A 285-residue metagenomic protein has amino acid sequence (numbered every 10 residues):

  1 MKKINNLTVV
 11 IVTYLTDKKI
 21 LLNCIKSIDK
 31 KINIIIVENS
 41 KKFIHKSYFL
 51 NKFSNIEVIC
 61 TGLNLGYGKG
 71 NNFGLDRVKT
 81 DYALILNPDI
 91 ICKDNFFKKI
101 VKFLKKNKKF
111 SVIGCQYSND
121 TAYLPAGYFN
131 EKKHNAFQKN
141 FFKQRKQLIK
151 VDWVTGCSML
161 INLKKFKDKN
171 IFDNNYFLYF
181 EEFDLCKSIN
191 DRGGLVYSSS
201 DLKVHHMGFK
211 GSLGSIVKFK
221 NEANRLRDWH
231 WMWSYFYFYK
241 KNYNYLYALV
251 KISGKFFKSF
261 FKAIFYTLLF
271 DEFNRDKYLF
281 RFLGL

Functional and structural regions predicted by a protein language model:
N5-I11, I28, N33-I36: Hydrophobic targeting segments
T13-K30: Short, well-formed alpha-helical segments that are part of the catalytic scaffolds of diverse glycosyltransferases
I32-K41, I59-T61: Short beta-strand/loop segment that forms part of the nucleotide-sugar
T61-V78: Glycine-rich, basic loop-to-helix element that forms the pyrophosphate-binding segment of sugar-nucleotide handling
F73, I90-N170, F183: Acidic/His-rich active-site region of diverse nucleotide-sugar glycosyltransferases
A83: Short aromatic/hydrophobic "clamp" motif used to bind/position activated sugar donors
D152, S158, K167-S198, L202-H205: Donor nucleotide-sugar recognition loop
L195-F270: Active-site-adjacent helix/loop segment of glycosyltransferases that harbors family-specific signature motifs
